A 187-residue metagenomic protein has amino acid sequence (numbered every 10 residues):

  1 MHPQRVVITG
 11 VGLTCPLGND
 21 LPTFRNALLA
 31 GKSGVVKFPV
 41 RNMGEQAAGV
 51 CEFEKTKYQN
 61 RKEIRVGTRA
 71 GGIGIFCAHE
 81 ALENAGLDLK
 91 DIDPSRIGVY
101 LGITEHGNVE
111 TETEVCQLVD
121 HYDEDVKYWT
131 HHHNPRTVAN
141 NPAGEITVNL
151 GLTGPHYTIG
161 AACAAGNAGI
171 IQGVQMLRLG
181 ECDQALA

Functional and structural regions predicted by a protein language model:
M1-P155, Q175-R178: Conserved "HGTGT" condensation-loop signature of ketosynthase/thiolase-family condensing enzymes that catalyze
H156-G160: Short catalytic-loop micro-motif centered on adjacent basic/acidic residues
C163: Functionally engaged cysteine thiol sites
G166: Short conserved active-site loop signatures built around small residues
G169-G173: Short, hydrophobic/aromatic alpha-helical segments in well-folded domains
E181-A185: Short, high-confidence coil segments that cap the C-terminus of an alpha-helix and link into the following beta-strand
